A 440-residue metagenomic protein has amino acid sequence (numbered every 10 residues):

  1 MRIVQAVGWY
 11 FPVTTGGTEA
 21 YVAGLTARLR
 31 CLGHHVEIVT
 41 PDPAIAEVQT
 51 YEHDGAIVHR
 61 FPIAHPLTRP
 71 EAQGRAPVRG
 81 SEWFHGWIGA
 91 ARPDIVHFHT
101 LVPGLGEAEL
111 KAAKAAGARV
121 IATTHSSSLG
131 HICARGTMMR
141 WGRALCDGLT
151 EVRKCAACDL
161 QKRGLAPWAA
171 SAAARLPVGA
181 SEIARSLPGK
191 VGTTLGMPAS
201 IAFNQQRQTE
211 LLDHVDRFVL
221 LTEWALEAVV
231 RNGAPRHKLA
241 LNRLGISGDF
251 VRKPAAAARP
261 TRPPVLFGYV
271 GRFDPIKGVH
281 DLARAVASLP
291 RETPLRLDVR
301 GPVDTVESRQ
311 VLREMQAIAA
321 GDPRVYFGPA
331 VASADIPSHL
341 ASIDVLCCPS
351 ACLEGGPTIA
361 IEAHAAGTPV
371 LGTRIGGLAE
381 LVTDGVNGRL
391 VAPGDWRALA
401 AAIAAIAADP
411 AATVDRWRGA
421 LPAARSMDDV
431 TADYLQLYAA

Functional and structural regions predicted by a protein language model:
M1-R60, E109, A116-R119, A287 (+1 more regions): N-terminal subdomain of nucleotide-sugar transferases
V4, R217-V219, R259-K277, A283-V286: Conserved donor-binding/catalytic core segment of Leloir-type glycosyltransferases
L32, A411-A439: A charged, aromatic-enriched C-terminal amphipathic alpha-helix characteristic of glycosyltransferases across folds
L129, R143-K253: Donor nucleotide-sugar binding/catalytic pocket of nucleotide-sugar-dependent glycosyltransferases
R296-R313: Glycosyltransferase donor-sugar binding loop
R309-A334: Nucleotide-activated donor-binding/catalytic signature segment of Leloir-type glycosyltransferases, i.e., the conserved
V345, A360, P369-G372: Short hydrophobic beta-strand element within catalytic cores of glycosyltransferases and related nucleotide-activated
A379-A405: Change "using UDP/GDP/dTDP sugars" to "using nucleotide sugars
